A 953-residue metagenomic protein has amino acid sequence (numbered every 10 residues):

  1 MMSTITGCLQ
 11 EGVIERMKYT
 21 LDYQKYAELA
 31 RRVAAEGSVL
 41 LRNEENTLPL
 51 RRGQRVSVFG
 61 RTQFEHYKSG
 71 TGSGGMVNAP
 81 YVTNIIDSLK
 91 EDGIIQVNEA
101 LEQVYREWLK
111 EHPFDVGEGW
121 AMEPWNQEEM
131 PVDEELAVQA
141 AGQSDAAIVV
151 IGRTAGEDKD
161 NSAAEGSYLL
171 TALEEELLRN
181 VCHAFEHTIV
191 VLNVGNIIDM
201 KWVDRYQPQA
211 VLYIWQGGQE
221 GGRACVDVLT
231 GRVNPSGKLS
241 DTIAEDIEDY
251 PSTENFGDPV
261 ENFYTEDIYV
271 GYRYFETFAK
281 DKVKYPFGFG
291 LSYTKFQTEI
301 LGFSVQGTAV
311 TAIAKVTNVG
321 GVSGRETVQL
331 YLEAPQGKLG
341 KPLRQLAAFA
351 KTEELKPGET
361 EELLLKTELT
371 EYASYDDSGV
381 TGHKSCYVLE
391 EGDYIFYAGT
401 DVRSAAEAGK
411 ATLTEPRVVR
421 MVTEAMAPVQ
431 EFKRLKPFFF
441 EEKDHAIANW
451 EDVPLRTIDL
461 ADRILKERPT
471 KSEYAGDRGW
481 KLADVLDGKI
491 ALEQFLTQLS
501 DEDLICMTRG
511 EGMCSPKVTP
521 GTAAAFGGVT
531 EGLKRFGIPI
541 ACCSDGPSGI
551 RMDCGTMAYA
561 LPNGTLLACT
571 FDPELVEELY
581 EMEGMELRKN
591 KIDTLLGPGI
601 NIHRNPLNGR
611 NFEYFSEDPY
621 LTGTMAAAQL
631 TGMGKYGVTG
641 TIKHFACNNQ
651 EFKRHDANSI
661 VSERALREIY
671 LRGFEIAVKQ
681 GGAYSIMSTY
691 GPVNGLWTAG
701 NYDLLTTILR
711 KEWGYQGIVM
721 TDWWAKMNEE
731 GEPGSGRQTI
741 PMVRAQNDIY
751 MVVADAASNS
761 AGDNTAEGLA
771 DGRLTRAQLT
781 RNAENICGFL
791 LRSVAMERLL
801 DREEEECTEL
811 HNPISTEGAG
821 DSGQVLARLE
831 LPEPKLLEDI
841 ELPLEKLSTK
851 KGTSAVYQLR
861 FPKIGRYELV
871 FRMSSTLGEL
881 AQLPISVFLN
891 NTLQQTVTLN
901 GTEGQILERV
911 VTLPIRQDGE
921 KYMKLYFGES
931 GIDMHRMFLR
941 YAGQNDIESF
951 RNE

Functional and structural regions predicted by a protein language model:
M1-S404, R420-E868, P884-E929, R936-E953: Glycoside hydrolase catalytic-domain context in secreted enzymes
N318, S875-L877: Extracellular acidic, Ser/Thr/Pro-rich low-complexity tracts
L413-E415: Interdomain boundary/hinge segments at the C-termini of tandem beta-sandwich modules
R872: N-terminal beta1-alpha1-beta2 submodule of the flavodoxin-like/Rossmannoid cofactor-binding fold
